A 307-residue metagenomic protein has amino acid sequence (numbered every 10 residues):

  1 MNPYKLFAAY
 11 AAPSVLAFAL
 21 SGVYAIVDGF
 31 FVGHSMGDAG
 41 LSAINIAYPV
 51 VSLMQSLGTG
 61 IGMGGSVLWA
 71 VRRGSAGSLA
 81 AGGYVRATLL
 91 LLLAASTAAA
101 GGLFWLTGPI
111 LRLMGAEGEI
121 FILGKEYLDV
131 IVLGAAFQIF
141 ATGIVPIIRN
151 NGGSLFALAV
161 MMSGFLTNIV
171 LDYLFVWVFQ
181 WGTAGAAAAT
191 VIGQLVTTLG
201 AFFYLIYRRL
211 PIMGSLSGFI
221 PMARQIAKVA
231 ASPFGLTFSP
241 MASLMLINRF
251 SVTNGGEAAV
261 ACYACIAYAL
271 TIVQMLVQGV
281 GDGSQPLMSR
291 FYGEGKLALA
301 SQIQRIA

Functional and structural regions predicted by a protein language model:
M1-S14, W69-A136, V178-A231, M288-A307: Short alpha-helical transmembrane segments in multi-pass integral membrane proteins
N2, A9-P13, A43-A47, E126 (+2 more regions): Loop-to-helix entry region at the N-terminal start of transmembrane alpha-helices in multi-pass membrane transporters
K5-S66, A231-V252: Signature of the first transmembrane helix
V15, A19, V23, V27 (+11 more regions): Generic alpha-helical transmembrane segments of integral inner-membrane proteins, especially permease/transport modules
V23-S42, L111-G118, L174-W181, M241-I272 (+1 more regions): Helix-terminus/linker motif at the lipid-water interface of multi-pass membrane proteins
L41-G101, Q138-A157, C262-A307: Small-residue-rich hydrophobic transmembrane alpha-helices
G62, V130-R149, A157-N168, A186-A201 (+1 more regions): Short runs within selected transmembrane alpha-helices of multi-pass transporters and secretion channels
L210-M241, I247-A267: Acidic, glycine-rich loop-and-beta core segments that form the ion-binding/anion-interacting portion of active sites
